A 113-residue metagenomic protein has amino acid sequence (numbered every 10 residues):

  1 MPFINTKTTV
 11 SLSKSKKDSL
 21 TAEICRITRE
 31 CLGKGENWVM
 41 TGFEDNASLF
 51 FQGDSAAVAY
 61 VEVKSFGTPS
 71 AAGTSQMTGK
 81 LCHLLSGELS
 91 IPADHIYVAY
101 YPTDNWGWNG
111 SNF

Functional and structural regions predicted by a protein language model:
M1-F113: Interaction-mediating elements
